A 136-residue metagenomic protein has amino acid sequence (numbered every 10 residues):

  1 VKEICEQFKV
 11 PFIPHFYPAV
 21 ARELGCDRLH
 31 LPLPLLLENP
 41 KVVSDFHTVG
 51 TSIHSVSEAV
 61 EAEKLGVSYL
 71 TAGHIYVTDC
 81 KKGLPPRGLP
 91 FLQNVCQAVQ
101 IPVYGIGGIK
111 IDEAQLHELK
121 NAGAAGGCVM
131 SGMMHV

Functional and structural regions predicted by a protein language model:
V1-I4, G25-L29: Glycine-rich loop at the start of a catalytic domain that most often binds anionic cofactors/ligands
V1-P14, L36, P40-S55, P85-G108: Alpha-helix-loop-beta-strand connector modules within alpha/beta enzyme cores
F12-D27, H54-G66, A98-V129: Catalytic cores of alpha/beta
L24, L31-L35, G50-Q97: Glycine/Thr-rich beta-alpha phosphate-binding loop at enzyme active sites
P32-K41, T71-G83, G108-I111, Q115-V136: Glycine-rich phosphate-binding active-site loops on the catalytic face of alpha/beta enzymes
